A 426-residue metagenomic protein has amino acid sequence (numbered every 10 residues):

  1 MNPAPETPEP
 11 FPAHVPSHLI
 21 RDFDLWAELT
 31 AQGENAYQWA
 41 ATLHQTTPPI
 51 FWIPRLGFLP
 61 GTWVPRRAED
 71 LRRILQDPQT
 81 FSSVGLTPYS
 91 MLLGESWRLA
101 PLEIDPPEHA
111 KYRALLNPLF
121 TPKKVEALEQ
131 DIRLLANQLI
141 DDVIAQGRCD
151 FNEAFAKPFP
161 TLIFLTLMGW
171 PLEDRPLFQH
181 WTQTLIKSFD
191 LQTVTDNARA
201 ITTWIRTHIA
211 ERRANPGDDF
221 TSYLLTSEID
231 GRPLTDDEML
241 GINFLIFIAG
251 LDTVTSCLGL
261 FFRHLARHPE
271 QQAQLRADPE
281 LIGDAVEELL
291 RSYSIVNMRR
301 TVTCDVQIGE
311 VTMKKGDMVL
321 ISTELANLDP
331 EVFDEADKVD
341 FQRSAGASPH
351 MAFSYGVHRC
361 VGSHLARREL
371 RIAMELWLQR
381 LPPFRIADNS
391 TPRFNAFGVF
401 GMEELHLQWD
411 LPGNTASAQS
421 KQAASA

Functional and structural regions predicted by a protein language model:
M1-A426: Cytochrome P450
